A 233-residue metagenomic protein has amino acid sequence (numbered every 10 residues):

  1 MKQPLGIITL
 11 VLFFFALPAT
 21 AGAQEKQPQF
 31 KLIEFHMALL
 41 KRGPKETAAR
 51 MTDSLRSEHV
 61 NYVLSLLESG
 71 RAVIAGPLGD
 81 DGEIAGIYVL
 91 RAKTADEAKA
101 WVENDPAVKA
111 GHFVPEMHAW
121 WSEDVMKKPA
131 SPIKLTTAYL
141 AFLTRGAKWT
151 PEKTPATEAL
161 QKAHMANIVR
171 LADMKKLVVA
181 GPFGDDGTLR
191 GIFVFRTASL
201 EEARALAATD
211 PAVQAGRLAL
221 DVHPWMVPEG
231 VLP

Functional and structural regions predicted by a protein language model:
M1-T9: Bacterial N-terminal signal peptides that target proteins for export
I8-P18: Bacterial N-terminal signal peptides
A19-A23: Sec/Tat signal peptide C-region and signal peptidase I cleavage site
Q24-P233: Conserved, structured core segments of small domains
